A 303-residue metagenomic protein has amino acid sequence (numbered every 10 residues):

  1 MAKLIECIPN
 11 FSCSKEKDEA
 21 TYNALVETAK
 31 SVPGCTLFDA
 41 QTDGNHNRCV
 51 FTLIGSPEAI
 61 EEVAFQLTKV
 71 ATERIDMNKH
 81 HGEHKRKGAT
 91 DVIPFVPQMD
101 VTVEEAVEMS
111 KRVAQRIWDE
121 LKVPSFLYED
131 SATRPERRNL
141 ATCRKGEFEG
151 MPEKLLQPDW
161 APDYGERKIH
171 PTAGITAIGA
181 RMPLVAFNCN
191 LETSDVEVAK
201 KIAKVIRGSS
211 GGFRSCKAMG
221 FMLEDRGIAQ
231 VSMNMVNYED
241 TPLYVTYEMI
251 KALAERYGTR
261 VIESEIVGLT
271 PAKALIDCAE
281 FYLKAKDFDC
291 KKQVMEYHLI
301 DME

Functional and structural regions predicted by a protein language model:
M1-E303: Long, contiguous binding/interaction regions
